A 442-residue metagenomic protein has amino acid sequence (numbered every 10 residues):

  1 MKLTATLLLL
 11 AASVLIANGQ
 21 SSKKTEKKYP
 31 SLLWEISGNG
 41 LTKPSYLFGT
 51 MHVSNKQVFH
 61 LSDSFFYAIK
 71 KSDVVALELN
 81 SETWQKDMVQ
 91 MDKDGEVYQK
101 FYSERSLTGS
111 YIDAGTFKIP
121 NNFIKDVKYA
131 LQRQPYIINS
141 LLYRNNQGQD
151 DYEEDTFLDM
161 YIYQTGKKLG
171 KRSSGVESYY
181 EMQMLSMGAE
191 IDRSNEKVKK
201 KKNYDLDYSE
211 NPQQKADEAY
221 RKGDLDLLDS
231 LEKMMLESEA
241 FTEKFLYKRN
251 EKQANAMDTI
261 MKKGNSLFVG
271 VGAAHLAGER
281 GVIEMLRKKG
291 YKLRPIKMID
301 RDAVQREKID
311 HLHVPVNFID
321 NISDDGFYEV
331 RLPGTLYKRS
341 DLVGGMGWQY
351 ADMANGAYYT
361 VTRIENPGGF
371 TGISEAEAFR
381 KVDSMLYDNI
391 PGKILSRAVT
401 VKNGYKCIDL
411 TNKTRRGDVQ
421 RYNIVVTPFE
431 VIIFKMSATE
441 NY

Functional and structural regions predicted by a protein language model:
M1-E26, L32-W34: Bacterial Sec-dependent N-terminal signal peptides
A17-P30, I296-D325: Sec-dependent signal peptide cleavage junction
L32-L236: Structured, acidic catalytic/metal-binding patches in enzyme active sites
L47, G270, Y359-R363, E430-T439: Short, well-ordered beta-strand elements
A240-V316: A cross-kingdom marker for long, charged
R280-I299, L336, L386-D388, V431-Y442: Surface-exposed amphipathic alpha-helical segments
E329-R331, T335-A351, R380-P428: Signature of long, low-cysteine stretches enriched in small and polar/charged residues
W348-R380, I433-K435: A short acidic-to-branched-hydrophobic micro-motif
